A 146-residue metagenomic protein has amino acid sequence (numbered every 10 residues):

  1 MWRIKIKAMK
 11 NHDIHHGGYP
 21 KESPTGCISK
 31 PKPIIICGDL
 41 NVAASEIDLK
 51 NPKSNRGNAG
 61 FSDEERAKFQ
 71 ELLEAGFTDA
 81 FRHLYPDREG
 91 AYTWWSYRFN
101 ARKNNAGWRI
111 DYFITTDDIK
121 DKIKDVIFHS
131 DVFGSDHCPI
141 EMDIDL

Functional and structural regions predicted by a protein language model:
M1-L146: Active-site regions of metal-assisted phosphoester/phosphodiester hydrolases, unifying DNase/endonuclease modules
